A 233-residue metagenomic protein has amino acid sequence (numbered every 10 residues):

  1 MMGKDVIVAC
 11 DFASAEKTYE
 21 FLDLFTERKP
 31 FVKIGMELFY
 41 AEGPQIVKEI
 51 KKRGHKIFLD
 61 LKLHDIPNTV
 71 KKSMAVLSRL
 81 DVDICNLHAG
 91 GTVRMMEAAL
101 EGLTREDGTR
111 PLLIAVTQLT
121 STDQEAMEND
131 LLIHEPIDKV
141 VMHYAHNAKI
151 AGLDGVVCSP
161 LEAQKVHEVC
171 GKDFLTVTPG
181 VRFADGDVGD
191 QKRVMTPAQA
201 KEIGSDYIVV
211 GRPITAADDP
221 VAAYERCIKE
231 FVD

Functional and structural regions predicted by a protein language model:
G3, T69-S73, S78-D154, S159-E162 (+2 more regions): Conserved anion-binding
K4-C10, V32-I34, I57-L61, C85-L87 (+4 more regions): Hydrophobic faces of well-ordered beta-strands that scaffold small-molecule active sites in alpha/beta enzyme cores
A9-A13, G35-F39, H64-I66, G90 (+4 more regions): Active-site beta-loop-alpha junctions enriched in small/polar residues
A13-F25, N68-V76, E135-N147, K192-Q199: Short, acidic/polar
E27, R53, L80, A151 (+1 more regions): Structural motif
L80-V93, F183, D190-A223: Glycine-rich phosphate-binding active-site loops on the catalytic face of alpha/beta enzymes
M96-G102, E106, K201, I214-D233: C-terminal helical cap(s) of enzyme catalytic domains, especially alpha/beta-barrels
S159-S205: A C-terminal functional module that forms or caps the active site or interfaces directly with catalytic machinery
